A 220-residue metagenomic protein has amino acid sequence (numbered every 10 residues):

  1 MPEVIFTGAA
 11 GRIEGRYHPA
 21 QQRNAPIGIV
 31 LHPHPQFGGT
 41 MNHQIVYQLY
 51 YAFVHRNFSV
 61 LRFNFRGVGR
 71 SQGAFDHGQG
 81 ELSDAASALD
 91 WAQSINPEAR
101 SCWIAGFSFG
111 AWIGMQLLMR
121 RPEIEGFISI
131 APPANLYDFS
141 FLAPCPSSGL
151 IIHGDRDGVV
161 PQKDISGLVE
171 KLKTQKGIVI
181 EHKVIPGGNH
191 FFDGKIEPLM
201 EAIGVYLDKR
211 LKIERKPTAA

Functional and structural regions predicted by a protein language model:
F6-G8, R12-A99: Serine-hydrolase catalytic machinery in alpha/beta-hydrolase-like enzymes
P33-H34, S129-Y137: Active-site nucleophile loop of the alpha/beta-hydrolase fold
G73, G188-M200: Catalytic histidine-centered segment of alpha/beta-hydrolase-like enzymes
G106-G114: Gly/Ala-rich beta-loop-alpha elbow adjacent to hydrolase catalytic centers
C145, I151-H153, D157: Short beta-strand/loop motif that positions the catalytic acidic residue of the alpha/beta-hydrolase fold
D155-V160, H190-F191: Acidic catalytic loop of the alpha/beta-hydrolase fold
P161-K171: Short alpha-helix in the alpha/beta-hydrolase fold that links the catalytic acid
L172-F191: Catalytic histidine neighborhood in serine/cysteine hydrolases with alpha/beta-hydrolase-type architecture
